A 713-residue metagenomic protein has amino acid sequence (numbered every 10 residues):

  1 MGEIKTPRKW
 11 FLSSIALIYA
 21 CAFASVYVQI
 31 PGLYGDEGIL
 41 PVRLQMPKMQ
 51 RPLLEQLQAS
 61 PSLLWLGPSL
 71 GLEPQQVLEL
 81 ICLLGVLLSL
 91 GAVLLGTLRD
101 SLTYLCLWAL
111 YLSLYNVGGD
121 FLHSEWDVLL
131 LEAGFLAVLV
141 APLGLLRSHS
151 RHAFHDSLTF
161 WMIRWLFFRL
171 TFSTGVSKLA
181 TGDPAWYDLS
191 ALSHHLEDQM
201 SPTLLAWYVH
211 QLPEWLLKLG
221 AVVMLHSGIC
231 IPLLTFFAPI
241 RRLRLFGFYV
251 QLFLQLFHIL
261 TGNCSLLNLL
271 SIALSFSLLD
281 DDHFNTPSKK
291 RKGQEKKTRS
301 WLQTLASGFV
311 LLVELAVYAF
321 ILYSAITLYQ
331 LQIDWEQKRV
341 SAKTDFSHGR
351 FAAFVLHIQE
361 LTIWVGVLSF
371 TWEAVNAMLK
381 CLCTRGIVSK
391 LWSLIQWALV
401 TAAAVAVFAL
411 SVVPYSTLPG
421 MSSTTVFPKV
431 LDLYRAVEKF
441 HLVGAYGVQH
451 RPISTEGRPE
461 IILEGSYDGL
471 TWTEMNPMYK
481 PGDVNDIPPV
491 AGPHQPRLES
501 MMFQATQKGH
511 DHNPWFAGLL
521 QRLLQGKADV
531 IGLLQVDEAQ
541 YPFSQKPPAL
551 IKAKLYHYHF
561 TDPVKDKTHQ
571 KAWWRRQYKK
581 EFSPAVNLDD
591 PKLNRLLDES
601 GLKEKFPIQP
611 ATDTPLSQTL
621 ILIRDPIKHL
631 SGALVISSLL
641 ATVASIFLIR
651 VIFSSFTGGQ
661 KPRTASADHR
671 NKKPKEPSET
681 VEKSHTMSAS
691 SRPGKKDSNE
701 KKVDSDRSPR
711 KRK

Functional and structural regions predicted by a protein language model:
M1-K713: Alpha-helical membrane-anchoring segments
